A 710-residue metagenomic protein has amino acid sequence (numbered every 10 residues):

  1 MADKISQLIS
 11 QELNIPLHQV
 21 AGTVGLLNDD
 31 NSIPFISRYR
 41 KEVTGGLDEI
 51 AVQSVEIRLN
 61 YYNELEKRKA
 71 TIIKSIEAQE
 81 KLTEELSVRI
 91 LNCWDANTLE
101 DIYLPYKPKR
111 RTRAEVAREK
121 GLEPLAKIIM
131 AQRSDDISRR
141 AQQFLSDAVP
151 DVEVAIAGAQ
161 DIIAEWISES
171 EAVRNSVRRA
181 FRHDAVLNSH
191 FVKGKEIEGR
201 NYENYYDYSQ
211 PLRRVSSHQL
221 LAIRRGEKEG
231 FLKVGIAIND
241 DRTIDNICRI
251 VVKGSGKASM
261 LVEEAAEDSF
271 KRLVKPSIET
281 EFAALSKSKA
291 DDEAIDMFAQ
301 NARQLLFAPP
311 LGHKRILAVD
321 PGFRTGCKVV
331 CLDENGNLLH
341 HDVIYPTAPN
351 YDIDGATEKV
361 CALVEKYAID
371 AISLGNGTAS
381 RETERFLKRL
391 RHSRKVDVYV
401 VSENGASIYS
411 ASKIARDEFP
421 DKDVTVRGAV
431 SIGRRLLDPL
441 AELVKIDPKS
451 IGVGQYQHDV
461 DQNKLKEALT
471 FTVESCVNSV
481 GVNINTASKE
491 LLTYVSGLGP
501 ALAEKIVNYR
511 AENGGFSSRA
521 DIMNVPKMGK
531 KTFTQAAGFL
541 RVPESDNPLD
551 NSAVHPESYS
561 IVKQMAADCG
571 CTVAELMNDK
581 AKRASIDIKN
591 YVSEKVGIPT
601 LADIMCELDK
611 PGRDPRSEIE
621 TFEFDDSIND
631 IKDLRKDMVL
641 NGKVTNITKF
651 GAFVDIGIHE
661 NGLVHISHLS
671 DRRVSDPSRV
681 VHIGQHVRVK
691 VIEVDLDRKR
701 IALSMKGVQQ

Functional and structural regions predicted by a protein language model:
M1-A21, N28: Generic start-of-chain signal for non-secretory N-termini
A2-I5, R38, I57, N63-K81 (+8 more regions): Long, highly charged, low-complexity intrinsically disordered interaction regions that mediate electrostatic DNA/RNA
G25-N28, P105, V116-E119, A222-G226 (+15 more regions): Replace "in large, NTP-powered and nucleic-acid-processing enzymes" with "in large, NTP-powered factors and other
Y39-K41, M130, N239, P321 (+11 more regions): Short, ordered loop/turn segments at secondary-structure junctions
A51-S54, Y61, L65-A318, R324-D421 (+1 more regions): Duplex nucleic acid-engaging cores and interfaces of nucleic-acid transaction enzymes
S75, R89, L99-I102, G226-N239 (+3 more regions): Structured, non-catalytic alpha/beta "coupling" segments that mediate domain-domain communication and provide generic
R179-V186, V319-F323, G377-E382, V401-I408 (+5 more regions): A glycine-rich phosphate-binding loop feature that marks nucleotide/adenosyl-phosphate handling sites
V542-Q710: Single-stranded RNA-binding regions, centering on S1/OB-family and related RNA-binding modules
